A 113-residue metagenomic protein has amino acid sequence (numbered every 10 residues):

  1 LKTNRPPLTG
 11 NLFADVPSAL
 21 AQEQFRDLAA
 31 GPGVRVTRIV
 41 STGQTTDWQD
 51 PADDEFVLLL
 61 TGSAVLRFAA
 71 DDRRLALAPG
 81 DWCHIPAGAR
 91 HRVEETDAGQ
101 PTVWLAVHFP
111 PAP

Functional and structural regions predicted by a protein language model:
L1-Q49: A short, N-terminal "cap"/entry segment at the start of jelly-roll beta-barrel domains of the cupin/DSBH fold
G33, D53, P101-T102: A structure-centric signal for secondary-structure junctions around beta-strands
T45-T46, G62-F68, W82: Short beta-strand segments in beta-sandwich/barrel cores
D50-A52, D97-A98: Short glycine/proline-enriched turns and hinge-like loops at secondary-structure junctions
P51-L66: Short, conserved beta-strand element in jelly-roll/cupin
V65, W82-C83, A87-V93: Histidine-centered metal-chelating micro-motifs
D71-A87: Short acidic-glycine-tyrosine-enriched beta hairpin
G88-P113: Ligand-binding loop in jelly-roll beta-barrel domains
